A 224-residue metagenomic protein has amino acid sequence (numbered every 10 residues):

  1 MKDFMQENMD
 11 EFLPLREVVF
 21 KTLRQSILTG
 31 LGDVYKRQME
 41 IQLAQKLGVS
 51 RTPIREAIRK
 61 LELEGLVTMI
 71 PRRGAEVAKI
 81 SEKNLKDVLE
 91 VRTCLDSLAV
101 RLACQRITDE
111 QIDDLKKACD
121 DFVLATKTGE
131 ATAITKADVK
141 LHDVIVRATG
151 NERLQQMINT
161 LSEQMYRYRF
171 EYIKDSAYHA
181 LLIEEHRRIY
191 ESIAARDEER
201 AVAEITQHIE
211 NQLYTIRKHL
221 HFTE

Functional and structural regions predicted by a protein language model:
M1-R101, Q105, D143, V202 (+2 more regions): Short linear motifs at protein or domain termini
V88, R92, V100, Q105-E171 (+2 more regions): Conserved amphipathic alpha-helical segments that form helical-bundle/coiled-coil interaction surfaces
A177-L181: Active-site loop of classical SDR/Rossmann-like NAD(P)-dependent oxidoreductases, centered on the catalytic Tyr-X3-Lys
D197: Conserved G/P- and acidic residue-centered "switch" motifs that form tight phosphate/ATP-binding loops in soluble
